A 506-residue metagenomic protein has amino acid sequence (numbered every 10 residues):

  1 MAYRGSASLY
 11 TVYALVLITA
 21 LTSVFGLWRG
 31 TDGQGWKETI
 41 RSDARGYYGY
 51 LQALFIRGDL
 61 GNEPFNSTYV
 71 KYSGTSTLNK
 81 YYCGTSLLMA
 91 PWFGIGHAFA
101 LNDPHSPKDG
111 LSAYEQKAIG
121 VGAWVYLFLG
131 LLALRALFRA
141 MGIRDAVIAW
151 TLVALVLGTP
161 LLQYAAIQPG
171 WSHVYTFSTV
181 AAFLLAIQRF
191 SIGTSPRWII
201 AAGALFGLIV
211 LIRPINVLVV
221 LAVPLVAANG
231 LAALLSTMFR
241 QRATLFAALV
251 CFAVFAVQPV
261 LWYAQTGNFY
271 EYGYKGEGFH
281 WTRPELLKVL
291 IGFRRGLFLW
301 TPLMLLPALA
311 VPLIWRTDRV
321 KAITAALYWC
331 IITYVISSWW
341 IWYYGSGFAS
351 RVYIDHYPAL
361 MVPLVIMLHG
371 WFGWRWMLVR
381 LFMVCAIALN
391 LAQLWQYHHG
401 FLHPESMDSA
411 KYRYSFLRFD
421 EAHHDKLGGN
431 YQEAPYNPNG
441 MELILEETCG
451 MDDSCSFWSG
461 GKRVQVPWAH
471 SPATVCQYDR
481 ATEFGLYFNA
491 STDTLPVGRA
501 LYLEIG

Functional and structural regions predicted by a protein language model:
M1-I444, C449: Membrane-proximal envelope and lipid/glycan-remodeling enzymes
V210, D479-A481, T494-G498: Surface-exposed coil/turn segments at beta-strand junctions on protein surfaces, enriched
C330, Q477-A481, G506: Short, flexible beta-strand-to-coil junctions
E433, G440, M451-S454, S459-K462 (+1 more regions): Intrinsic-disorder/low-complexity loop/linker signature
E447-M451, F488-G506: Extra-cytoplasmic beta-strand recognition segments
W458-F488: Short carbohydrate-recognition loop motifs
